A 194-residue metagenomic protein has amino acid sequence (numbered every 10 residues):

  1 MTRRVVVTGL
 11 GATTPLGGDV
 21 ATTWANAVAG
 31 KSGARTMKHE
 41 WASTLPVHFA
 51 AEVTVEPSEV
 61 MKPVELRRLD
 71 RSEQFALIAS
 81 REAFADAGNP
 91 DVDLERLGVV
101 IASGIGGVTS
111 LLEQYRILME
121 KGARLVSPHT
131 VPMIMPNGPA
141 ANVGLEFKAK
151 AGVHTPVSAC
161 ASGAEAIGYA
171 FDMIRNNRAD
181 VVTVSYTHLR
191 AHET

Functional and structural regions predicted by a protein language model:
M1-E65: ACP-dependent fatty acid/polyketide chain-elongation machinery
T2, G18, V28-R35, A85-R96 (+1 more regions): Acyl-thioester C-C bond-transforming condensing/cleaving domain
L10-G11, W24-A29, E73-A79, I117-M119 (+1 more regions): Short linear motifs at secondary-structure transitions and domain/linker junctions
H39-N89, S110, P136-K150: A glycine- and small-residue-enriched flexible loop/hinge segment at structural boundaries
A102: Auxiliary alpha/beta "docking" domains used to position bulky ligands
